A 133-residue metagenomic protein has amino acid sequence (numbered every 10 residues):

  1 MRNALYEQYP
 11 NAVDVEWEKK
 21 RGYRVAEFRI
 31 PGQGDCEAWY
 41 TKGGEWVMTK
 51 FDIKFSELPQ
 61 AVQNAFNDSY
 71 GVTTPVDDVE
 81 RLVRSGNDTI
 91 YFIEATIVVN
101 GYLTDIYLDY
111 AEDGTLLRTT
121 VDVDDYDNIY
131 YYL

Functional and structural regions predicted by a protein language model:
M1-L133: Interaction-mediating elements
